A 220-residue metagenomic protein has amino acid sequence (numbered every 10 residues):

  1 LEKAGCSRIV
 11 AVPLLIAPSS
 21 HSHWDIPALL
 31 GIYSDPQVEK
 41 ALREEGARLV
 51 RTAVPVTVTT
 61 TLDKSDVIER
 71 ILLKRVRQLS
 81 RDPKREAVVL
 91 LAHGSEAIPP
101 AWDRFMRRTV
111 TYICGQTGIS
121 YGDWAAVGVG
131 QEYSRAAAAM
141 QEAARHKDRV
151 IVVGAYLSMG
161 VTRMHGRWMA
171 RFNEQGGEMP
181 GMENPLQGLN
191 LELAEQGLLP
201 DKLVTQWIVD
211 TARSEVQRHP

Functional and structural regions predicted by a protein language model:
L1-P220: Extended amphipathic ligand-handling, pore-lining, and cofactor/metal-binding catalytic surfaces
